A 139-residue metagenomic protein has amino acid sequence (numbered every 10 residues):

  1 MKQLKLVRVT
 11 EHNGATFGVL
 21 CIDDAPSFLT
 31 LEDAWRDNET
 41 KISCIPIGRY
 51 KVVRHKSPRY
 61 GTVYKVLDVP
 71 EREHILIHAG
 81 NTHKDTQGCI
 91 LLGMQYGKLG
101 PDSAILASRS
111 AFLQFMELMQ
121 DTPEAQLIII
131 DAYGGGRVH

Functional and structural regions predicted by a protein language model:
M1-Q126, I130-H139: Cell wall/extracellular polymer interaction/catalysis modules
